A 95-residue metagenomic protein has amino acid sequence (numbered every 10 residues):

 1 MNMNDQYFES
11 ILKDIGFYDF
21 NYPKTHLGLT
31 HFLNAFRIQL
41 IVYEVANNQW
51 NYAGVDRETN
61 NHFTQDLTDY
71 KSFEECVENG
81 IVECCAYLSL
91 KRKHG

Functional and structural regions predicted by a protein language model:
N2-E74, V82, A86-L90, H94-G95: N-terminal segment of the canonical double-stranded RNA-binding domain
